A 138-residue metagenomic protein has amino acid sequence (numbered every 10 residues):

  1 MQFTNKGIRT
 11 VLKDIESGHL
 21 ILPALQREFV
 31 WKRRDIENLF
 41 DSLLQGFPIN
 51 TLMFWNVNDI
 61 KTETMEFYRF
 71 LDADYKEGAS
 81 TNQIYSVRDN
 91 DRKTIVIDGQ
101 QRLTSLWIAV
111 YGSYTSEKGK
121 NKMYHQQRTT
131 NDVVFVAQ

Functional and structural regions predicted by a protein language model:
M1-R33, E37-Q138: Basic- and aromatic-enriched surface patches that contact anionic nucleotides/nucleic acids
